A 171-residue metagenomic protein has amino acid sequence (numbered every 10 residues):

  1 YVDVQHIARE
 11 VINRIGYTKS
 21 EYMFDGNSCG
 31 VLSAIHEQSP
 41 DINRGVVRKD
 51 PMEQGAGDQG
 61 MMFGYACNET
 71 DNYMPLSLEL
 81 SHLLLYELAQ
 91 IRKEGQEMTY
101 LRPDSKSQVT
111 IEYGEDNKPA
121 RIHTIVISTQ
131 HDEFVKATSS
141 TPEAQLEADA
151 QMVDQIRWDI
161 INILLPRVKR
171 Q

Functional and structural regions predicted by a protein language model:
Y1-I12: Active-site-surrounding "flap" and adjacent substrate/cofactor-binding loops of secreted or lumenal enzymes, prototyped
G16-Q171: Glycine-rich, mobile lid/loop segments that gate access to catalytic sites or pores
